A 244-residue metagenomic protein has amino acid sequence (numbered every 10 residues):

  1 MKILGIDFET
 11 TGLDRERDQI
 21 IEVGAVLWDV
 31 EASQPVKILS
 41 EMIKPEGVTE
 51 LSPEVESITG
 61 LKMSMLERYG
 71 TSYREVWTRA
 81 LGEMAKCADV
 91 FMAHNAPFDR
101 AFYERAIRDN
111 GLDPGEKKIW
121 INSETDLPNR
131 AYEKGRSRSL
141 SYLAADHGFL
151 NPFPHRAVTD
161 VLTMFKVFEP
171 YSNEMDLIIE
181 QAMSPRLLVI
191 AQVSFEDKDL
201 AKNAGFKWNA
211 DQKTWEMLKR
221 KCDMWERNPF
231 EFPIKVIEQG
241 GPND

Functional and structural regions predicted by a protein language model:
M1-L112, K117, R138-H155, K202: Conserved non-catalytic scaffold segment of RNase H-like nuclease domains
G47-T49, P128-N129, P242-D244: A short acidic, often aromatic-flanked loop/helix-cap motif at beta-alpha or helix-coil junctions that lines enzyme
A106-D109, N129, D146, V167-E174: Active-site catalytic microenvironments for nucleophilic, acid-base chemistry
R108, W120-S137: Short alpha-helix plus adjacent loop in nuclease-associated cores
R156-V167: Acidic, divalent-metal-coordinating active-site segment for phosphoryl/phosphodiester hydrolysis, typified by short
V167-D244: Acidic two-metal-ion nuclease catalytic site recognized across multiple nuclease folds, prominently DnaQ/RNase D-T
